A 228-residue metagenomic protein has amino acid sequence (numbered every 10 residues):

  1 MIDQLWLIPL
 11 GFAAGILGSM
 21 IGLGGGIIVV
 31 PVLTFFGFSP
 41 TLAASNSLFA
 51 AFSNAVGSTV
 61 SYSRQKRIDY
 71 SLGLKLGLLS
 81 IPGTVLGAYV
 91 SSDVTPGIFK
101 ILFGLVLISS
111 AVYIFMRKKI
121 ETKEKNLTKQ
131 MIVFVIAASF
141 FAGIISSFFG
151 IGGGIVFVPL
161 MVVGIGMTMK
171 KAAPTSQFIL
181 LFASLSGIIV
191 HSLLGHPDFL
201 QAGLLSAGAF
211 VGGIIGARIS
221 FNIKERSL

Functional and structural regions predicted by a protein language model:
M1-A14, V32-F36, P40, V60-F148 (+5 more regions): Juxtamembrane transmembrane-helix boundary motif
G11-L23, L48-A51, G77-S80: N-terminal transmembrane alpha-helices
L17-G25, S146-G153: Short helix-coil transition sites and intra-membrane helix breaks within transmembrane domains of multi-pass
P40-S45, A173-Q177: Small-residue hotspots at the loop-to-helix junctions and early N-terminal turns of transmembrane alpha-helices
N46-S61: Transmembrane alpha-helices of multi-pass small-molecule transport proteins
S47-A51, S176-L180, A202, S206: Short hydrophobic/aromatic, small-residue-rich stretches within specific transmembrane helices of secondary active
F52-A55, I108-A111, L181-S184: Small-residue-rich packing faces within the transmembrane alpha-helices of Major Facilitator Superfamily
K171-G187: Hydrophobic alpha-helical transmembrane segments of multi-pass integral membrane proteins, especially transporters
